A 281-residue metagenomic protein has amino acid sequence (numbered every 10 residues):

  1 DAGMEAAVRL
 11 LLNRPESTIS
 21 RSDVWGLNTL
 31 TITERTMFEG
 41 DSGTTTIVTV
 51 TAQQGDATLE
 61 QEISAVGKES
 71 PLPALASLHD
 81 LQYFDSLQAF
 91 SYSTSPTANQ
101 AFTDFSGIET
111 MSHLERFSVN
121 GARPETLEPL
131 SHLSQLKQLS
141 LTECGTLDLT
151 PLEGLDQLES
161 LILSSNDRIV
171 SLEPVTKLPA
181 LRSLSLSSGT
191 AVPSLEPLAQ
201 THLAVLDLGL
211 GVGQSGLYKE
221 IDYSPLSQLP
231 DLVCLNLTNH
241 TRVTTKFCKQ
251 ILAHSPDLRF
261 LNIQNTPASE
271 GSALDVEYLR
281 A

Functional and structural regions predicted by a protein language model:
D1-I19, E34: Surface-exposed cap/linker segments adjacent to membranes
S20-R21, W25: Short, structural beta-strand-to-alpha-helix junction motif
N28-G107, H113-P129, Q135-P151, Q157-P174 (+3 more regions): Concave beta-strand-loop units of leucine-rich repeat
